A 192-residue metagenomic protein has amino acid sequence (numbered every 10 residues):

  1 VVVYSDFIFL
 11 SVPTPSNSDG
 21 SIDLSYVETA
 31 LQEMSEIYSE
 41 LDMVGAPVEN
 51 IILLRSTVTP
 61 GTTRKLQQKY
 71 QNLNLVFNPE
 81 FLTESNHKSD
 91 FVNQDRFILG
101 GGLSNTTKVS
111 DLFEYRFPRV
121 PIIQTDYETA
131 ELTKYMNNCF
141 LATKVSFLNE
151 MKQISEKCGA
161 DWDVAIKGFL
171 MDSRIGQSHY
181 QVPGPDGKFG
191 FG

Functional and structural regions predicted by a protein language model:
V1-G192: Structural/interface elements that position substrates and couple domains in central-metabolism enzymes
